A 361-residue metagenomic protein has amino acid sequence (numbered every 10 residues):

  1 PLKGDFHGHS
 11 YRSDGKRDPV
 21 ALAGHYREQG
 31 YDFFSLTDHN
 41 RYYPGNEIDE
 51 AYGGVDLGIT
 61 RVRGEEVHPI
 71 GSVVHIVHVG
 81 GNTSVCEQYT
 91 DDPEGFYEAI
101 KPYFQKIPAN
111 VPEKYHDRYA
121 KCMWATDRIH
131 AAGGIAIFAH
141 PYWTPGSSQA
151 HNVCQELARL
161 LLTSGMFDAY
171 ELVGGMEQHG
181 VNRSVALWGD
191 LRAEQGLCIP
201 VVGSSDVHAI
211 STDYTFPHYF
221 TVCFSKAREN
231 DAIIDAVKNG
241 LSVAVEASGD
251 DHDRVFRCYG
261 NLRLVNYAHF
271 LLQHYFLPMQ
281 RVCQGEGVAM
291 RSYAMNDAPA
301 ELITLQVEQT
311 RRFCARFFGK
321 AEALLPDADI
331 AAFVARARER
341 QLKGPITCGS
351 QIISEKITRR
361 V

Functional and structural regions predicted by a protein language model:
P1-G4, P19-G24, G71-S84, H151-V361: Charged catalytic cores and adjacent phosphate/nucleic-acid-binding surfaces used for phosphate/nucleic-acid chemistry
P1-I135, A139, E171-L187, S211 (+1 more regions): A metal-dependent hydrolase metal-coordination microenvironment
G45-E50, V62-G64, G146-R159: Alpha-helical scaffolding within the catalytic cores of extracellular/periplasmic polymer-degrading hydrolases
G64-E65, A139-P141, S205, K226: Fold-independent oxyanion-binding glycine-rich loops and adjacent beta-strand/coil segments at enzyme active sites
H130-N152, V201-S204: Aromatic-lined carbohydrate-recognition surfaces of secreted/lumenal glycan-active proteins
